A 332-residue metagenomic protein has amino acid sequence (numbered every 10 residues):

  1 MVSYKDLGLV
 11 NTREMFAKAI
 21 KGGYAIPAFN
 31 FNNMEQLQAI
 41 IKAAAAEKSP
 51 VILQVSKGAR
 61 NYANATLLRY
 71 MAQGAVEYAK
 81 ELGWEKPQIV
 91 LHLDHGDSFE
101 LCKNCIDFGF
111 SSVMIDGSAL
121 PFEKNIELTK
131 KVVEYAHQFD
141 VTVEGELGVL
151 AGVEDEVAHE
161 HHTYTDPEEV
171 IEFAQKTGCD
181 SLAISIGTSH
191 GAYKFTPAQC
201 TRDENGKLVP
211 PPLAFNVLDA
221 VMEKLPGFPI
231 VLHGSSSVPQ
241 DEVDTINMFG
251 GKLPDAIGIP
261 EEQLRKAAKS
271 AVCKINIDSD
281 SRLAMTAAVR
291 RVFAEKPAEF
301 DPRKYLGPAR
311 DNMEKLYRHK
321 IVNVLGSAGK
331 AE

Functional and structural regions predicted by a protein language model:
M1-P27, E299-F300: Generic N-terminal amphipathic, Lys/Arg-enriched alpha-helix
S3, Y24-N32, A59-R60, K304 (+1 more regions): A short N-terminal beta->alpha junction/helix N-cap motif
V10-K21, M34-A59, T66-K86, H95-P229 (+6 more regions): Alpha/beta enzyme core
I26-N30, L91-H92, M114, I230-L232 (+2 more regions): Short catalytic-loop micro-motif centered on adjacent basic/acidic residues
R60-N64, L264, C273-R291, E295-P297 (+1 more regions): Shared catalytic-loop signature of beta/alpha-barrel
G234-S237, I257, I277-S281: Short acidic/histidine-rich active-site segments
A288-E332: Extended, intrinsically disordered, low-complexity segments
